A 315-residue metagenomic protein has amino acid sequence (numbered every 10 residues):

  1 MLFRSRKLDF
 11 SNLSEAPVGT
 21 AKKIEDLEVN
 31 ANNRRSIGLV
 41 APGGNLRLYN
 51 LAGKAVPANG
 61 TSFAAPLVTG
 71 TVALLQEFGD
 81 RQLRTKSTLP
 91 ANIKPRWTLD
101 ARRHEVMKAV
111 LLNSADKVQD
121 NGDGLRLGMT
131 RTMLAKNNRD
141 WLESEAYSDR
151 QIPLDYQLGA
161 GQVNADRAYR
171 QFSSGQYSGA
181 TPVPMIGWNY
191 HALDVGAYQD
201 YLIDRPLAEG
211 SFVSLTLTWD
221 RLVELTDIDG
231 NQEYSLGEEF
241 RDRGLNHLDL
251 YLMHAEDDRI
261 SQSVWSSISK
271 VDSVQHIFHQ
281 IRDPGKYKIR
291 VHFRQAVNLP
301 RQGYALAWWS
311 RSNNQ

Functional and structural regions predicted by a protein language model:
M1-D80: Extracellular S/T/G-rich loop segment that most often corresponds to the catalytic His/Ser-adjacent loop
V29, P57-A65, T69, R96-A101 (+2 more regions): Hydrophobic alpha-helical scaffolding
N30-N33, V40-A41, R103-H104, L207-A208 (+1 more regions): Extracellular/periplasmic catalytic domains that process cell-envelope and extracellular macromolecules
L51-P57, P90-P95, D149-R150: Flexible glycine/proline-enriched surface loops and loop-helix/loop-strand junctions
E77-A146: An often Trp-containing, charged/polar helix-loop segment at the C-terminal end of enzyme catalytic cores
R103, K108, N113, Q199-I203 (+4 more regions): C-terminal edge strands of extracellular/lumenal beta-sandwich accessory domains
L125-N246, A305-Q315: Secreted peptidase-domain scaffold signal
